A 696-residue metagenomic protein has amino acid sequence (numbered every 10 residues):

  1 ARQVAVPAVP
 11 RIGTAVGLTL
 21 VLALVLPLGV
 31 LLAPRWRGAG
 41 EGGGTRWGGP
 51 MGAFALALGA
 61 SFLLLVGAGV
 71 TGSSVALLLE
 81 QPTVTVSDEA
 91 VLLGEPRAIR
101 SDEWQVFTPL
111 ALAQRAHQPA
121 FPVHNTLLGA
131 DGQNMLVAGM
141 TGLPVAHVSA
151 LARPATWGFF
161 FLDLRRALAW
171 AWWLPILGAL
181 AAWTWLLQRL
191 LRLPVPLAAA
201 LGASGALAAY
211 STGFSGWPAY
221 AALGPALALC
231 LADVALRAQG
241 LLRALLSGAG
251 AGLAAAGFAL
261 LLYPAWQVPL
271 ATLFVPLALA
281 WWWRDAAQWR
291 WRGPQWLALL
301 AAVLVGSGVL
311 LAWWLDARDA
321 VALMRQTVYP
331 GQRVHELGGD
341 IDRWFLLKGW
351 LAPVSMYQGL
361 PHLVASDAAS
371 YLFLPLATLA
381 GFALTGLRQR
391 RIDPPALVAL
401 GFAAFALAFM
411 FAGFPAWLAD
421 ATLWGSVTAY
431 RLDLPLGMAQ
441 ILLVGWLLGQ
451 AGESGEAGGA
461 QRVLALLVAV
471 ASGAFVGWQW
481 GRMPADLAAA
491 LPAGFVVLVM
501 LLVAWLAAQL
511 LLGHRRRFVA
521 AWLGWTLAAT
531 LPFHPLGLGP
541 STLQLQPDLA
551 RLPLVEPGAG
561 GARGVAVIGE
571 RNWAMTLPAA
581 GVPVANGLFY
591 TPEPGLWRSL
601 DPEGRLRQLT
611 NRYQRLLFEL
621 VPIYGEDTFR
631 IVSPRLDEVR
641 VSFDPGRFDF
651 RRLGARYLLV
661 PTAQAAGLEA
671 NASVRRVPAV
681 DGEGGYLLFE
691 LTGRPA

Functional and structural regions predicted by a protein language model:
A5-P10, L162, R166, W170 (+4 more regions): Membrane-helix boundary/interfacial segments in multi-pass membrane proteins
G13-V70: Start-transfer (signal-anchor) and selected internal transmembrane alpha helices of multi-pass inner/ER membrane
W47-A68, A298-V309, W505-G539: Internal/C-terminal transmembrane anchor helices
V75-L223: Active-site lumenal/periplasmic loops and adjacent helix-entry segments of GT-C-fold, multi-pass membrane
W104-V148, A152-T156, L162, A529-A696: Soluble catalytic regions of membrane-associated enzymes that act on cell-envelope and secretory-pathway components
L177-L190, P194-D285, Q295-R318, A469-G477 (+1 more regions): Membrane-embedded helix bundles of polyisoprenyl
L311-P395, Y430: Periplasmic/ER-lumenal interhelical loops and adjacent helix-loop junctions in multi-pass membrane proteins
A457-G558, G564-W573, F589-Y590: Transmembrane helical bundles and short interhelical boundary loops of multi-pass, membrane-embedded
